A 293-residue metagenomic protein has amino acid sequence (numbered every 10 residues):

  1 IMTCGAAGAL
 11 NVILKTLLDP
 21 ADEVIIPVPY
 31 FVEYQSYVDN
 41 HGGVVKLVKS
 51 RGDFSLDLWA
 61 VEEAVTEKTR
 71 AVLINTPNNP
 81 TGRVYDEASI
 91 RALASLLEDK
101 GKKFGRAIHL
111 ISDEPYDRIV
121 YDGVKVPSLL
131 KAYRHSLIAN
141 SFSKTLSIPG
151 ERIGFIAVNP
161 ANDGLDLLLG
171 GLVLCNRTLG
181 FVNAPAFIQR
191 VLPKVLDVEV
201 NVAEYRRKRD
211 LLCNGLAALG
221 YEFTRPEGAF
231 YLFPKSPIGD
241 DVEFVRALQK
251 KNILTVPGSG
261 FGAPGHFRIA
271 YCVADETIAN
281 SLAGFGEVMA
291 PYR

Functional and structural regions predicted by a protein language model:
I1-R293: PLP-dependent class I/II
